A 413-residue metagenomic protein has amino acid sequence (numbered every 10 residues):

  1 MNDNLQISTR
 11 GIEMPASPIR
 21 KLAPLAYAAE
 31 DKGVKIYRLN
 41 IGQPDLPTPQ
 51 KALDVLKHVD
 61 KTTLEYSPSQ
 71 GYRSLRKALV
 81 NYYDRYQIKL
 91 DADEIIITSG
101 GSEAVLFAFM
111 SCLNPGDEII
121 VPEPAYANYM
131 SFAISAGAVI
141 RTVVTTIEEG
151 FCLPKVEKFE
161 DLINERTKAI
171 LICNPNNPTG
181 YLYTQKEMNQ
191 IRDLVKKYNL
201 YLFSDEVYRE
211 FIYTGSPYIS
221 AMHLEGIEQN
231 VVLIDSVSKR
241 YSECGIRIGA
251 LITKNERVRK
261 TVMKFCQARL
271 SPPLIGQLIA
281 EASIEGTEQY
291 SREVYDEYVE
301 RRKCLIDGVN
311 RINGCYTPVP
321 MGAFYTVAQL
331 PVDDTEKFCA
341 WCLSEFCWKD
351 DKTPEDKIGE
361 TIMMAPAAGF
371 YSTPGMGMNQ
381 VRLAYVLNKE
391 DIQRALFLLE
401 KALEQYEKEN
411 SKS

Functional and structural regions predicted by a protein language model:
M1-I7, G11-S17, L22-Y37, I41-V59 (+2 more regions): PLP-dependent class I/II
L39, T62-E65, A78-N81, R85: Glycine-rich loop-to-alpha-helix module at the N-terminal edge of alpha/beta enzyme cores
P68-G71: Short beta-strand to alpha-helix junction loop
L75-L79, D93: Conserved AMP-binding/adenylate-forming core of the ANL superfamily
